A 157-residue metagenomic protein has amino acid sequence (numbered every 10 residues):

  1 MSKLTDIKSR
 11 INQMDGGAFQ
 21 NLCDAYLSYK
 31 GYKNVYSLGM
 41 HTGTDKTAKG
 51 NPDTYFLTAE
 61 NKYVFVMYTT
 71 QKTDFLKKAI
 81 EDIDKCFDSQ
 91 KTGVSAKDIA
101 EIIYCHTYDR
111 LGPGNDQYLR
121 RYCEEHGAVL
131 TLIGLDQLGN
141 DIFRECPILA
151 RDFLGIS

Functional and structural regions predicted by a protein language model:
M1-S157: Mixed-charge (Asp/Glu-Lys/Arg
